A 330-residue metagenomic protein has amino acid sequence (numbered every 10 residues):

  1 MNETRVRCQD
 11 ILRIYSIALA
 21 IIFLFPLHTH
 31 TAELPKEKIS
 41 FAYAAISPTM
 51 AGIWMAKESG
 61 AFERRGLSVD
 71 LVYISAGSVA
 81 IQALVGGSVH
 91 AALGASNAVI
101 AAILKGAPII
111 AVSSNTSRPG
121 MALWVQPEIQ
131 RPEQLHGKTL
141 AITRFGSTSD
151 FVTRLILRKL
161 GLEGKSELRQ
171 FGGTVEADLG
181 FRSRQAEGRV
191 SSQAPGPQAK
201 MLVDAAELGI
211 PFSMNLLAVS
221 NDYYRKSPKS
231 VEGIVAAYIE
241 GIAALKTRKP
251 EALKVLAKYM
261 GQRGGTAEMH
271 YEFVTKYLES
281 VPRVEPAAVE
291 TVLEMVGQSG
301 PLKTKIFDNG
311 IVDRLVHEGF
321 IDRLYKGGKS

Functional and structural regions predicted by a protein language model:
M1-L12: N-terminal secretory signal peptides that target proteins for export/translocation
I14-P26: Bacterial N-terminal signal peptides
L27-T31: Sec/Tat signal peptide C-region and signal peptidase I cleavage site
A32-Q193, K200-P211: Short, glycine-/small- and polar/acidic-enriched structural segments that line small-molecule recognition paths
M55-A56, M121-Q130, S213-S230, Y277: A bilobed periplasmic-binding-protein/Venus flytrap-type ligand-binding module shared by bacterial periplasmic
N97, V175-M260: Pocket-lining segment of extracytoplasmic ligand-binding domains
K226-T304: Secondary-structure end/capping motifs
G297-S330: Conserved C-terminal helix/tail region of periplasmic/extracytoplasmic solute-binding proteins
